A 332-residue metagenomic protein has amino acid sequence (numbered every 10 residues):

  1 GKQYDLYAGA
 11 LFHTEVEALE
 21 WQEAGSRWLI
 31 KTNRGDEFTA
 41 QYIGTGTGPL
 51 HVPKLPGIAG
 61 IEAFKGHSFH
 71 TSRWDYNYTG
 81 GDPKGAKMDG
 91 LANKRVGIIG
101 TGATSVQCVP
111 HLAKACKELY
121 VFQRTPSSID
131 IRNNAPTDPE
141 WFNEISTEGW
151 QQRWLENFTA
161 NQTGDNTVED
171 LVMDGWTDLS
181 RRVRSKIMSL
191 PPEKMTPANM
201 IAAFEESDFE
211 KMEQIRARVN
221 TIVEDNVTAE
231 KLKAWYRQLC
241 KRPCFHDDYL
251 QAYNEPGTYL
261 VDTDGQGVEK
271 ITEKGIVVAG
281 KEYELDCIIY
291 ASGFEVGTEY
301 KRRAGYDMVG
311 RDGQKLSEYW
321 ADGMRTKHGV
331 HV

Functional and structural regions predicted by a protein language model:
G1-E62, G66, N77, M88-N93 (+2 more regions): N-terminal FAD-binding dinucleotide-binding subdomain shared by FAD-dependent oxidases/monooxygenases
P83-K84: Surface-exposed intrinsically disordered loops and tails
T104: Hydrophobic/small residue at the entry helix of a nucleotide-binding pocket
C108-L112: Aromatic pocket-lining residues of Rossmann-like dinucleotide-binding sites
